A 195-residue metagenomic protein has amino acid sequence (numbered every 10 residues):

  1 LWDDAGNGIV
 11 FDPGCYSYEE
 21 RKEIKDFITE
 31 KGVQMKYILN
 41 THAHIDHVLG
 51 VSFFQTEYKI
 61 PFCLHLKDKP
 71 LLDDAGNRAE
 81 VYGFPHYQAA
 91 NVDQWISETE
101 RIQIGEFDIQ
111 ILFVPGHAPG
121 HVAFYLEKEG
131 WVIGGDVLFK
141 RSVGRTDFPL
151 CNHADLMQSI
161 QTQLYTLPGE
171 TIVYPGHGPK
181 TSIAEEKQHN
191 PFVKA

Functional and structural regions predicted by a protein language model:
L1, E100-G105: Short acidic-hydrophobic surface loop/beta-edge motif
L1-K31, A123-G134: Conserved beta-strand hairpin/beta-sheet module of binuclear metal-dependent hydrolase folds, prominently
A5, Y87-A89, F139-R141: Short glycine-enriched loop/turn motifs at secondary-structure junctions
N7, Q34-Y37, P61, Q110 (+1 more regions): Structural signature of beta-strand start/N-cap positions in the alpha/beta core of ABC transporter nucleotide-binding
G8, W95, R101, D108-Q110 (+1 more regions): Short, solvent-exposed loop/turn motifs
I9-F11, L39, F62, I133 (+1 more regions): Residue-level marker for buried hydrophobic side chains located in beta-strands that build the well-ordered beta-sheet
C15-I102, Q188-F192: Active-site HxH/HxHxD metal-binding segment of metal-dependent hydrolases
C15-Y16, R78, F107-A195: Metallo-beta-lactamase
